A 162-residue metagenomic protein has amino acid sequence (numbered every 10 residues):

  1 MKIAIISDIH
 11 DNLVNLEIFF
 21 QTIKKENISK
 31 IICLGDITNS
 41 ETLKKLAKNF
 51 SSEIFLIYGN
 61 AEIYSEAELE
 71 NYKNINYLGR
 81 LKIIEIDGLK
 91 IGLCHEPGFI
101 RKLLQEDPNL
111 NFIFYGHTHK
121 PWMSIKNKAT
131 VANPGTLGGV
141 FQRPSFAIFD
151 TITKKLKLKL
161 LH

Functional and structural regions predicted by a protein language model:
M1-K45, N49, I63, E68-I75 (+3 more regions): N-terminal active-site segment of His-dependent metallophosphoesterases
K2, K82, K90-G92, T130 (+1 more regions): Short beta-strand micro-motifs in enzyme catalytic cores
I5-S7, I31-D36, F55-N60, G92-H95 (+2 more regions): Active-site neighborhood of phospho(di)ester-bond hydrolases with catalytic His/Asp-centered motifs
E41-N109: Active-site neighborhood of divalent metal-dependent phosphoester bond hydrolases
F55, P97-K159: Conserved beta-sheet core of the metallophosphoesterase superfamily
I86, L160-H162: Short acidic, glycine-rich loop/turn motifs
